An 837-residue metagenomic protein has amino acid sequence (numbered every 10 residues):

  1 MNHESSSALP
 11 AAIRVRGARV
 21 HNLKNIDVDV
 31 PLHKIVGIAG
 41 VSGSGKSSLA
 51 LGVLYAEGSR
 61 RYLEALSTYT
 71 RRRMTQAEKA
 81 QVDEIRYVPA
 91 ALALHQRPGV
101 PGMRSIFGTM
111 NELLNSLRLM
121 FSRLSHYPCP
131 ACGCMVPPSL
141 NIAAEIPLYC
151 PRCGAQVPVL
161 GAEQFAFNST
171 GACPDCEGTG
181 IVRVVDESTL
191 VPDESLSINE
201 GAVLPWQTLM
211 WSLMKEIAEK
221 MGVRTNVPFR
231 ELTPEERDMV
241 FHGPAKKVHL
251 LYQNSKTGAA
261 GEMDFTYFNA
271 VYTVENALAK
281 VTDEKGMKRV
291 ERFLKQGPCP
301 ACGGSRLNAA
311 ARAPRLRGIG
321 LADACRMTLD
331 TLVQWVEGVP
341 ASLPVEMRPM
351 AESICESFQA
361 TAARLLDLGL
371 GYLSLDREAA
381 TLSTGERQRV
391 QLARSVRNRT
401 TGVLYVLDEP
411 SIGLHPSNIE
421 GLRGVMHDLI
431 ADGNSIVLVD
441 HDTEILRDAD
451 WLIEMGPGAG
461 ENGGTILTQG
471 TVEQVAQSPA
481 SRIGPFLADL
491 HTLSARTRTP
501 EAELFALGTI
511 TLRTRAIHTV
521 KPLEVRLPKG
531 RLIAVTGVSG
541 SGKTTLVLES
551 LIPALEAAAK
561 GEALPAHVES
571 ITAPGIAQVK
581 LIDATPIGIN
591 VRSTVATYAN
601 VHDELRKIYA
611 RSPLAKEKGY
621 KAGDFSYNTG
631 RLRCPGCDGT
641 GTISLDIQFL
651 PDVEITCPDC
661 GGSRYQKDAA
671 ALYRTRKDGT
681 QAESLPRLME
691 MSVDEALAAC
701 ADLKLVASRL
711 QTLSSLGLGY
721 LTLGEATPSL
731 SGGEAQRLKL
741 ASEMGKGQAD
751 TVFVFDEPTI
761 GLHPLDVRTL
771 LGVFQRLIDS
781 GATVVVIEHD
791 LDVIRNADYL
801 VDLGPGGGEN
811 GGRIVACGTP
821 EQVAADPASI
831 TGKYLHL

Functional and structural regions predicted by a protein language model:
M1-L837: Conserved phosphate-binding elements of NTP-dependent enzyme cores
